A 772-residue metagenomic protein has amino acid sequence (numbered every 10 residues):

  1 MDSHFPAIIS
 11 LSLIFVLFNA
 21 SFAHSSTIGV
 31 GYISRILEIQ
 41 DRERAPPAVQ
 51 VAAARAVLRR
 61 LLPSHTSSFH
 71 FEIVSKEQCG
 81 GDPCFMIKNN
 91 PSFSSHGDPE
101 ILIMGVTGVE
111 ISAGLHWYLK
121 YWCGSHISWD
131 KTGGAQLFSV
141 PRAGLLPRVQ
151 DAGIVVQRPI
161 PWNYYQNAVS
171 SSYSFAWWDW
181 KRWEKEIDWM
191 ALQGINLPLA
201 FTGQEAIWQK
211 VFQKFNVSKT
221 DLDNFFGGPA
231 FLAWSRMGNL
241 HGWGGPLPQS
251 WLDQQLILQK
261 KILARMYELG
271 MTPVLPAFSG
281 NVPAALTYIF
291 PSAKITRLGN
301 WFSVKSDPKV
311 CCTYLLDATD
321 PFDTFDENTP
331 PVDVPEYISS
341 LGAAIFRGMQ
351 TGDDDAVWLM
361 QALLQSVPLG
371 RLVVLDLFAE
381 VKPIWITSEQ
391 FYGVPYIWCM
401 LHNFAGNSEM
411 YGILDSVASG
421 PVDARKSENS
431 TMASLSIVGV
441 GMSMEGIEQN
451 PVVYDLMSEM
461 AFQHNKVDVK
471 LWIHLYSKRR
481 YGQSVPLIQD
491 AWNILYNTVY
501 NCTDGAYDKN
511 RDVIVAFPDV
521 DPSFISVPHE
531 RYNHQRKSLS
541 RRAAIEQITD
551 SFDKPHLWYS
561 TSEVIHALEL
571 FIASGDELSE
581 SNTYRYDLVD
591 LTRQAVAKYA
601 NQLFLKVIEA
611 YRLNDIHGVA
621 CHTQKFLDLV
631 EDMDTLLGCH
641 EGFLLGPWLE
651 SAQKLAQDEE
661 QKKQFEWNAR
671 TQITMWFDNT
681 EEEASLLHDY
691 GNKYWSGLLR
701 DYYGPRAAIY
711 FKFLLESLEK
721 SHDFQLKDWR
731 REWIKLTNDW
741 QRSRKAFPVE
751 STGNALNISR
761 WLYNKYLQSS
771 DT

Functional and structural regions predicted by a protein language model:
D2-Q209, A343, L570-T772: Mature N-terminal, pre-catalytic/accessory segment of carbohydrate-active enzymes
R59, T66, H126, D130 (+12 more regions): Catalytic-core regions of glycoside hydrolase
